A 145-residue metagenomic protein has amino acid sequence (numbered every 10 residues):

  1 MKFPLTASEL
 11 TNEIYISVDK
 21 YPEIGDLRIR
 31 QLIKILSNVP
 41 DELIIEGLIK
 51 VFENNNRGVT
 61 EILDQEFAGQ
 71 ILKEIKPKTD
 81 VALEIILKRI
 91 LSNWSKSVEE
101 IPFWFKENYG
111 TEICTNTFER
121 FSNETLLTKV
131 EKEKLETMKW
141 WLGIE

Functional and structural regions predicted by a protein language model:
M1-P4, D26-V39, Q65-P77, E99-Y109 (+1 more regions): Structural detector for internal amphipathic alpha-helices that build alpha-solenoid repeat scaffolds
K2-S17, V39-N54, P77-R89, E112-S122 (+1 more regions): Amphipathic alpha-helical scaffolding segments comprising HEAT/armadillo-like alpha-solenoid repeats
T11, N93-S95, E131: Alpha-helical interaction segments
I16-E23, E53-T60, K88-W94, N108-Y109 (+1 more regions): Solenoid-like repeat scaffolds
K50-V98: Alpha-helical adaptor scaffolds
V98, F118-E119, V130-K132: Short, surface-exposed, polar/charged, turn-prone segments marking secondary-structure boundaries
C114, L126-L135: Boundary/linker segments of alpha-helical solenoid repeat arrays
